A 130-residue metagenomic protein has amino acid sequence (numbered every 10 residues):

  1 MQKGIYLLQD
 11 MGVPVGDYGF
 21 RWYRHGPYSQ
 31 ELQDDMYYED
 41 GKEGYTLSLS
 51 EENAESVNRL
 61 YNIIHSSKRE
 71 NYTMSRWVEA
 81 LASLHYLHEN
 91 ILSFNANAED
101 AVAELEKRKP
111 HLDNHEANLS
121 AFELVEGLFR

Functional and structural regions predicted by a protein language model:
M1-R130: Domain-edge interaction signal
